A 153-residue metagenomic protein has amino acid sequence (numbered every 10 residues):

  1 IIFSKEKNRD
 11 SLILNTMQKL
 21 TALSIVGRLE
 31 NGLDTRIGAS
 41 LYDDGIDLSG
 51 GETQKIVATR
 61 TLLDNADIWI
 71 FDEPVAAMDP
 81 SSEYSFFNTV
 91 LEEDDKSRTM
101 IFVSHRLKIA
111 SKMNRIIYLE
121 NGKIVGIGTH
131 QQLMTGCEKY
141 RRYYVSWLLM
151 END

Functional and structural regions predicted by a protein language model:
L23-I56, N65, M150-N152: ABC-fold ATPase nucleotide-binding domain signature/coupling loops
E30-G32, N88, S97, R106 (+1 more regions): C-terminal portion of ABC ATPase nucleotide-binding domains
A58, F86, V103: Hydrophobic anchor residue at the start of the ABC signature
A66-D67, R98: A residue-level structural signal marking coil residues immediately N-terminal to beta-strands within the ABC ATPase
W69-E73: Catalytic Walker B motif of ABC-type/P-loop ATPase nucleotide-binding domains
A76-M78: ABC ATPase nucleotide-binding domain "signature" loop
P80-S82: Helix N-cap at the start of a conserved alpha-helix in ABC-type nucleotide-binding domains
